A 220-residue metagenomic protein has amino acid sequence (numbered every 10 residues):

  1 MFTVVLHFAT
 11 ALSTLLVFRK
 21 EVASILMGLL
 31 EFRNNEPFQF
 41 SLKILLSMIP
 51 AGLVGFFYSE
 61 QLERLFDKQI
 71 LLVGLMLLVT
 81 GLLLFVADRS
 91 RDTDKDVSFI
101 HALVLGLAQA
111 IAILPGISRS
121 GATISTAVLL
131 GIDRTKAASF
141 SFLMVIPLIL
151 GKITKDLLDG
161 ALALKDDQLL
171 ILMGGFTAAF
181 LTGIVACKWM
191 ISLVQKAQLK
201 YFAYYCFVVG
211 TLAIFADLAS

Functional and structural regions predicted by a protein language model:
M1-S220: Multi-pass membrane proteins that catalyze or facilitate reactions on polyprenyl-/lipid-phosphate substrates and their
